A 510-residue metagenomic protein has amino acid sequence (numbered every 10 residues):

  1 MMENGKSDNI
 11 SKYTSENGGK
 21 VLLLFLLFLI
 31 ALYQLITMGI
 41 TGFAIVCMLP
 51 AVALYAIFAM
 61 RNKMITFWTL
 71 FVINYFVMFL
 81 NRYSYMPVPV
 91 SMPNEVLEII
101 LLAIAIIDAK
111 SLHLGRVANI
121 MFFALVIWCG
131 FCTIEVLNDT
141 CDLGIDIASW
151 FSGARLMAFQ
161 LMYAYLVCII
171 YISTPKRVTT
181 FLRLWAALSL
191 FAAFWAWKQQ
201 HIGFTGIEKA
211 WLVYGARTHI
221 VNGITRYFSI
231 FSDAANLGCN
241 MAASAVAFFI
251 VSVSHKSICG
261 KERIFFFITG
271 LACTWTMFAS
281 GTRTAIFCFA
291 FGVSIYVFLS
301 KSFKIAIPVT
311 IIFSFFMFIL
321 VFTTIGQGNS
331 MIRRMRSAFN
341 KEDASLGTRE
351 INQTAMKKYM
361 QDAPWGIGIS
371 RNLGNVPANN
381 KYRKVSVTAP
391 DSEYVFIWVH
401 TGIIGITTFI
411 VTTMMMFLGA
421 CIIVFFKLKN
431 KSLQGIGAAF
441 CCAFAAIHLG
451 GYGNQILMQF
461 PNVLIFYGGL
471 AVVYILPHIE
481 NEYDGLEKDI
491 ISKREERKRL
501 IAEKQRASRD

Functional and structural regions predicted by a protein language model:
L26, A51-V52, C129-T133, M162-A164 (+5 more regions): Alpha-helical transmembrane segments of multi-pass inner-membrane proteins
L29-L32, S244-V246, I250, A290 (+2 more regions): Transmembrane alpha-helices of multi-pass inner-membrane enzymes
Y55-F159, I447: N-terminal hydrophobic segments of proteins, predominantly signal-anchor/transmembrane helices of inner/organellar
T66-F67, L114-F131, A148, V167-K198: Interfacial loop-to-transmembrane-helix boundary motif in multi-pass membrane proteins
F194, Q200-F204, L271, M277-S280 (+2 more regions): A membrane-periplasm/extracellular boundary helix in multi-pass inner-membrane enzymes that assemble envelope glycans
V221, M331, R336-T401, I423-V424: Long extracytoplasmic/lumenal interhelical loops at the membrane interface of multi-pass membrane proteins
S229, D233-A235, C273-F278, P364 (+2 more regions): A conserved mid-to-late transmembrane alpha helix and its immediate loop/hinge that forms the functional core
S252, S294, I307, T401-H448: Hydrophobic transmembrane alpha-helices and their immediate junctions
